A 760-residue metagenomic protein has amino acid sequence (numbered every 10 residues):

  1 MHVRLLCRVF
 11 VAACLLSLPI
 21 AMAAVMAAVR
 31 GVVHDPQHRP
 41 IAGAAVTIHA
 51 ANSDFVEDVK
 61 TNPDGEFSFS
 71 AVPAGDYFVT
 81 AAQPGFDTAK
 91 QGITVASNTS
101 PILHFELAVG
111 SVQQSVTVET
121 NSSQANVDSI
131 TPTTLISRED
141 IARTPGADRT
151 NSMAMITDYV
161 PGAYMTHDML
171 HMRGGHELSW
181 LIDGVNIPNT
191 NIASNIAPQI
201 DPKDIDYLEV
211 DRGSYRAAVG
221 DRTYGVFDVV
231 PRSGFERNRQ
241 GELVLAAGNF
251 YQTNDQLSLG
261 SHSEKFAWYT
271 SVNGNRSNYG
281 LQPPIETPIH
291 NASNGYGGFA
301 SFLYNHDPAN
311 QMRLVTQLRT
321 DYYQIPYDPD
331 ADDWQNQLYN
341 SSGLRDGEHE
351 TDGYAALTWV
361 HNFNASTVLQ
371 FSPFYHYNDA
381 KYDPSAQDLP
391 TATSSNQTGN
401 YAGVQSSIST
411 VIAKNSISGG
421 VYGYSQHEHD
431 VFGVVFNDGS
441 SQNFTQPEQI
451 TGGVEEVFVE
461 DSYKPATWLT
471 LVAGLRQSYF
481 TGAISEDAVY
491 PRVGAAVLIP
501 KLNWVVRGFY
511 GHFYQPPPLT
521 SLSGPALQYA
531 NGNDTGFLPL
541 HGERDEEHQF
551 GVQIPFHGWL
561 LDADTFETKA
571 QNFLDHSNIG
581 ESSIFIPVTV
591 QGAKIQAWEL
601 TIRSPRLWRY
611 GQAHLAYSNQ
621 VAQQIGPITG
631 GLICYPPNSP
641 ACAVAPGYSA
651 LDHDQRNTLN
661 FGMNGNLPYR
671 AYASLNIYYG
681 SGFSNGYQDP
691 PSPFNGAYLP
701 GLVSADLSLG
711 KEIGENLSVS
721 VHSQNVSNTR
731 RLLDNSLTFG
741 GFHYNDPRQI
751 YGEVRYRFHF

Functional and structural regions predicted by a protein language model:
V11, L18-T131: Periplasm-facing N-terminal accessory domains of Gram-negative outer-membrane beta-barrel systems
F86-D87, Q91-E106, V112-L178, I182-R216 (+4 more regions): Periplasmic N-terminal accessory/gating domains of Gram-negative outer-membrane beta-barrel systems
I196, Y207-Y215, V226-S261, T270-V272 (+2 more regions): Short strand-turn segments of transmembrane beta-barrel domains in outer membranes, especially the first one or two
A247-R276, E286-Y323, G347-V368, I412-A413: Transmembrane beta-barrel wall of Gram-negative outer-membrane proteins
N305-T320, E348-S485, Y610: Face-selective signature of the C-terminal outer-membrane beta-barrel domain
V368-F374, N378-Y382, L498, R507 (+4 more regions): Membrane-embedded beta-barrel scaffold of Gram-negative outer-membrane proteins
K464-T470, T565-K569, T589-Y687, S727: Gram-negative outer-membrane beta-barrel transporters
Y679-Q688, G710-F760: C-terminal beta-signal and adjacent terminal beta-strands/loops of Gram-negative outer-membrane beta-barrel proteins
